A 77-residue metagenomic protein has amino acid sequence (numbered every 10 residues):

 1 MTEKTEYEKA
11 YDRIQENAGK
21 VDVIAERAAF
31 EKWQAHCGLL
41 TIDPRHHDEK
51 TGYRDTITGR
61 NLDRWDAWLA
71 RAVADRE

Functional and structural regions predicted by a protein language model:
T2-V21, A28-V73: Short interaction-hotspot residues at assembly and binding interfaces
